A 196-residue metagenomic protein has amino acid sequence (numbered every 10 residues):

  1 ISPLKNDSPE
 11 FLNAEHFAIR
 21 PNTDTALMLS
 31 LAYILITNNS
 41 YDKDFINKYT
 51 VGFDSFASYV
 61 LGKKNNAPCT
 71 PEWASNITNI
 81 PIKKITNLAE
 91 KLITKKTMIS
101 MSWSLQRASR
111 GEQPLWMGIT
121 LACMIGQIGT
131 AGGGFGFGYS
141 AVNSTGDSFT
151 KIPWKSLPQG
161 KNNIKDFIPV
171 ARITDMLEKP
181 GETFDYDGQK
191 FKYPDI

Functional and structural regions predicted by a protein language model:
I1, T25-L29, C123-I196: Extended redox/cofactor-interaction regions of prokaryotic respiratory oxidoreductases
L4-T94: Long, well-ordered, tryptophan-enriched scaffold segments
P9, L27, A108-R110, T145-G146: Short helix/loop capping segments that flank catalytic or ligand/cofactor-binding pockets
A14-H16, K95-I99, G132-F135, D195-I196: Beta-sheet entry/capping signal
D42-K43, I85-T86, M98-S100, Q127-F137: Acidic/polar loop patches that form or flank catalytic/metal-binding clefts of enzymes that bind anionic ligands
N66, T86-M98, T183-I196: Glycine-rich phosphate/diphosphate-binding loops that line cofactor/substrate pockets in enzymes
W73-I77, S102-R110, A141-V142: Conserved short loop/turn motifs at secondary-structure junctions
Q113-C123: Basic, amphipathic alpha-helical segments enriched in Lys/Arg and hydrophobic/aromatic residues
